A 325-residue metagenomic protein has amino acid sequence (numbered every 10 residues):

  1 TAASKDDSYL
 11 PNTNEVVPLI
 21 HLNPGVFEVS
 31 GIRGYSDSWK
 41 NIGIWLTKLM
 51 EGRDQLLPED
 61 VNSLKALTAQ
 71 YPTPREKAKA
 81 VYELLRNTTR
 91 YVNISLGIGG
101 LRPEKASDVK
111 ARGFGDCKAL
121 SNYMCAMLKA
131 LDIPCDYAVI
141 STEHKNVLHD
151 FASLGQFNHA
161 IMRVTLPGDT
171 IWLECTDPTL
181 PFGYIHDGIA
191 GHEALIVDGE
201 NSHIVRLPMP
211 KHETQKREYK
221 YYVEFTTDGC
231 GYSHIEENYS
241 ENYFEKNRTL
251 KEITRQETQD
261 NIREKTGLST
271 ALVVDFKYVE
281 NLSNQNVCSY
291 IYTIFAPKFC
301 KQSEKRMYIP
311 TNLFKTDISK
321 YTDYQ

Functional and structural regions predicted by a protein language model:
T1-Q325: A sensor for short, sequence-defined functional sites
